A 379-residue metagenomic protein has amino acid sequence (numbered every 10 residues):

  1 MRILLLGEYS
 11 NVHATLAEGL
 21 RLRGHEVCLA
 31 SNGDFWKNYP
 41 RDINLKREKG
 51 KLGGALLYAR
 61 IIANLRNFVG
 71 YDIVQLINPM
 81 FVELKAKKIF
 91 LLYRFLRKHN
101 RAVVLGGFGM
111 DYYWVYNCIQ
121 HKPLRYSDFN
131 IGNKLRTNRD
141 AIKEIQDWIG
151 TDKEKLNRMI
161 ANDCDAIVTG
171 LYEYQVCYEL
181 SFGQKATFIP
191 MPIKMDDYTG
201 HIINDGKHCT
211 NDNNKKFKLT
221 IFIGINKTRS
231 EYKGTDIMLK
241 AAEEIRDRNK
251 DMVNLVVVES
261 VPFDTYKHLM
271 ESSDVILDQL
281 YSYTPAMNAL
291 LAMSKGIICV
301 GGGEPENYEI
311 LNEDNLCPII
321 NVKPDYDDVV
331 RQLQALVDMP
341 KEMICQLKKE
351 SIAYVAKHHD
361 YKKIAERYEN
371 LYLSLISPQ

Functional and structural regions predicted by a protein language model:
Y39-R41, L105-T151, T228, N312: Acceptor-binding helix/loop patch of EC 2.4 sugar-transfer enzymes, predominantly nucleotide-sugar-dependent
L65-V69, L91-K98, A102, D128-I167: Membrane-proximal helix-turn-helix segments that form the acceptor-binding/catalytic region of lipid-linked
W114, I145-A186, M195: A short, active-site helix/loop in glycosyltransferases that binds the activated sugar's phosphate group
T187-K233, L239: Conserved donor-binding/catalytic core segment of Leloir-type glycosyltransferases
E271-T284, I297: Acidic donor-binding loop of glycosyltransferase active sites
I298-P305: Short hydrophobic beta-strand element within catalytic cores of glycosyltransferases and related nucleotide-activated
Y308-Q334: Change "using UDP/GDP/dTDP sugars" to "using nucleotide sugars
K341-L373: A charged, aromatic-enriched C-terminal amphipathic alpha-helix characteristic of glycosyltransferases across folds
